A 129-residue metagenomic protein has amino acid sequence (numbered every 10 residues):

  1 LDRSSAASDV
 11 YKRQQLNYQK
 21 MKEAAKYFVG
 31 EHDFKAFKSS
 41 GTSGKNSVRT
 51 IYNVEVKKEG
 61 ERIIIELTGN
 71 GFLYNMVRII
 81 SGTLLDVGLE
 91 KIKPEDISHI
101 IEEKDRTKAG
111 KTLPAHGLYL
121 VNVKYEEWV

Functional and structural regions predicted by a protein language model:
L1-A7, Y11: Single conserved hydrophobic/aromatic residue that forms the stacking wall/gate of nucleotide- or nucleobase-binding
Q15-V129: Core RNA-modification/binding signature centered on pseudouridine synthases
